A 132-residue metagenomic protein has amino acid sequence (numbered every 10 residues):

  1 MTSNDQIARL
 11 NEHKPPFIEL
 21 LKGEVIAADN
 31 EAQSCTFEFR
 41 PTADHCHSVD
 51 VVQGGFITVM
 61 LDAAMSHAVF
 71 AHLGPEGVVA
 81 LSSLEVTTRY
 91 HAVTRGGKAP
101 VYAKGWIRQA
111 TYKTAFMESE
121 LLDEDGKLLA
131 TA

Functional and structural regions predicted by a protein language model:
M1-A132: Terminal targeting signals and extreme-terminal segments of soluble enzymes
